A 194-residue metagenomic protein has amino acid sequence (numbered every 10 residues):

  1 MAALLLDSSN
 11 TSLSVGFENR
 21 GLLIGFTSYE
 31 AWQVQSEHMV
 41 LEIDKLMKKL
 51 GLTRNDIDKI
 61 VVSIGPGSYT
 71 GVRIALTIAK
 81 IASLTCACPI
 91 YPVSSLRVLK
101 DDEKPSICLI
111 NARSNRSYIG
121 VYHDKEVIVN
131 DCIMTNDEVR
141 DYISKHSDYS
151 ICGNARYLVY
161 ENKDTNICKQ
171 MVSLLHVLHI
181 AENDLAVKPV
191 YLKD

Functional and structural regions predicted by a protein language model:
M1-L22, E30, V34, Y91-D194: Oxyanion-binding and handling regions
W32-M47: N-terminal phosphate-binding loop and adjacent alpha-helix
H38-L41, T77, I81, V98: Short amphipathic alpha-helical face segments that pack within enzyme cores and frequently flank/anchor catalytic
I43-K59, Y142-Y149: Phosphate/pyrophosphate-binding loops at sites that engage ATP/ADP/AMP, CoA/4′-phosphopantetheine, polyphosphate
G51-N55, L84-V93: Phosphate-handling active-site elements
K59-P89: DPxDG-like acidic metal-binding loop motif
